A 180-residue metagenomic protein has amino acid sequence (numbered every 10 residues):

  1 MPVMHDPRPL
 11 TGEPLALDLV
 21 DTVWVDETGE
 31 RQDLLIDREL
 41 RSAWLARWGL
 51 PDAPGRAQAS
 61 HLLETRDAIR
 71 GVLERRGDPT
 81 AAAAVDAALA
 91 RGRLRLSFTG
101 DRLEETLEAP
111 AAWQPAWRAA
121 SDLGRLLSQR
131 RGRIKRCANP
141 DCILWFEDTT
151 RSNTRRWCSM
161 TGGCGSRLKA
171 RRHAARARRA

Functional and structural regions predicted by a protein language model:
M1-D148, A180: Short helix-coil boundary/hinge micro-motifs
W117, R155-R156: Alpha-helical membrane and juxtamembrane elements of multi-pass inner-membrane transport and channel proteins
C137, C158-S159: Hydrophobic face of beta-strands forming the core of extended beta-sheets/solenoids, especially the left-handed
D148-R155: Short linker/helix segments within small regulatory modules
N153, M160-A180: Basic DNA-binding region of bZIP-type proteins
